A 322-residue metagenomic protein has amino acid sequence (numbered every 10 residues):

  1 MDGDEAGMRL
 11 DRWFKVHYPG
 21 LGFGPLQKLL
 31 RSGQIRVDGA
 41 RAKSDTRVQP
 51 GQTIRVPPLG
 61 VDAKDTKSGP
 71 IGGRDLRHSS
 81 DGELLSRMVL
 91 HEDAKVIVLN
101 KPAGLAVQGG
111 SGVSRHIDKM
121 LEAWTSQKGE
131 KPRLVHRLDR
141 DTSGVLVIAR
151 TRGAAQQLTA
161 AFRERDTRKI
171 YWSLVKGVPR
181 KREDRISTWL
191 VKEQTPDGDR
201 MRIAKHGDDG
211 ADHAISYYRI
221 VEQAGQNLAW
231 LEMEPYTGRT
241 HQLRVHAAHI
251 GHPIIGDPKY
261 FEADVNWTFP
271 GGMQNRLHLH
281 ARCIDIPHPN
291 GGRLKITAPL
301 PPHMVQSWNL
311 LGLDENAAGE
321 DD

Functional and structural regions predicted by a protein language model:
M1-D322: RNA pseudouridine synthases
